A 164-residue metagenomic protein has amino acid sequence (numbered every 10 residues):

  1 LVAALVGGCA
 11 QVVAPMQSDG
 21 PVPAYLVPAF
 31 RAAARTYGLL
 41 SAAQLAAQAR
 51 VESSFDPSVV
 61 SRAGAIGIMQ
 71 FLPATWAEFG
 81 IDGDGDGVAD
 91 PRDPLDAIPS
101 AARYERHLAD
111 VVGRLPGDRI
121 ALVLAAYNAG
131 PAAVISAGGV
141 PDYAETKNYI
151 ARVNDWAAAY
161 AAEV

Functional and structural regions predicted by a protein language model:
L1-V2: Sec-dependent N-terminal signal peptides
L5-P57, D110-G113, E163-V164: Export/targeting segments at the very N-terminus of extracytoplasmic proteins
S18, A89, P141: Conserved short-loop catalytic and cofactor-binding motifs
Y25-A32, T36, I68, P73-S136 (+1 more regions): Alpha-helical segment that forms one wall of the substrate-binding/catalytic cleft in peptidoglycan-active domains
S53-R62, G130-V140: Secretory-pathway/luminal and periplasmic proteins that interact with or process carbohydrate-rich
R62, L115, P141, Y160-E163: Short, polar/charged, Gly/Pro-enriched helix-capping and turn/loop motifs at alpha-helix termini and inter-helix linkers
G64-I66: Flexible, surface-exposed loop regions and adjacent strand-edge segments of Gram-negative outer-membrane beta-barrel
